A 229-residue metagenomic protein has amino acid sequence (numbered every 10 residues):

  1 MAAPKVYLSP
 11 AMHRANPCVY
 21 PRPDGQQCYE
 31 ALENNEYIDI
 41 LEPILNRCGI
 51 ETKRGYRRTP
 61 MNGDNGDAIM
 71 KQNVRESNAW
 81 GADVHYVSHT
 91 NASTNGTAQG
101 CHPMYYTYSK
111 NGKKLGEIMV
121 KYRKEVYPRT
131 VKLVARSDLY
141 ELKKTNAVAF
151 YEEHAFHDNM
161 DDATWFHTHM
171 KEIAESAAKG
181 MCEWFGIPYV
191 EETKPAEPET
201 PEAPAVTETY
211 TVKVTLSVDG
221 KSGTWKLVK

Functional and structural regions predicted by a protein language model:
M1, F185-T209: Low-complexity, Pro/Thr/Ser/Gly/Ala-rich linker/spacer regions in secreted, extracellular modular proteins
M1-Q72: Active-site histidine-acidic residue metal-binding/catalytic motifs, centered on HxH/HExxH-like signatures
P4-L8, I44-C48, K53, H89 (+4 more regions): Polar, enzyme-active/binding microenvironments
P4-S9, H13-C18, R75-W80, V84-T90 (+2 more regions): Active-site-adjacent mobile loop/cap segments within catalytic or ligand-binding domains
H13-E30, N91-I118: A short, glycine/acidic-enriched catalytic loop
E36-I40, I44-R47, K110-V126, A163-E191: Long, well-ordered alpha-helical scaffolding segments within enzyme catalytic domains, especially pronounced
G49, D64-A68, R75-S77, G96-C101 (+3 more regions): Flexible, surface-exposed loop/gating regions in the mature catalytic domains of secreted/periplasmic hydrolases
T200-K229: Short, low-complexity, charged amphipathic interaction modules
